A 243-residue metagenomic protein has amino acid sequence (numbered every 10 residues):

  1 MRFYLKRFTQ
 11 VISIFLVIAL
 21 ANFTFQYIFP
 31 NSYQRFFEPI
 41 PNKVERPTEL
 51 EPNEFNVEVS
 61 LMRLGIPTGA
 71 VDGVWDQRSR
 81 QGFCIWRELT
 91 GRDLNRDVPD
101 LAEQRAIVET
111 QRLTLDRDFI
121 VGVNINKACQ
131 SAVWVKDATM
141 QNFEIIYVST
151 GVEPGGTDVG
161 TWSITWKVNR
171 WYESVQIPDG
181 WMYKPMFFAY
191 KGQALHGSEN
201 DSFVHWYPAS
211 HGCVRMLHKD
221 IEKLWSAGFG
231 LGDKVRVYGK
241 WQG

Functional and structural regions predicted by a protein language model:
F3-F8, F15-A70: Acidic, Ser/Thr/Pro/Gly-enriched interdomain connector segments
F23, Y27-S32, G156-V159, W171-G243: Exported/periplasmic cell-wall-interacting domains
I40, R105-T114: Non-catalytic propeptide/linker segments at domain boundaries
E45-N56, M62-A106: Short acidic, glycine/serine/threonine-rich helix-capping segments at coil-helix boundaries
R46-N53, V71-R78, V123-N124, P154-G156 (+4 more regions): Extracytoplasmic/periplasmic, Sec-exported soluble proteins
E54, E58, R80, C84 (+6 more regions): Extracytoplasmic/secreted envelope proteins and their assembly/folding machinery, especially bacterial periplasmic
M62-P67, C84-R92, R112, D137 (+3 more regions): Sec-exported extracytoplasmic/periplasmic mature domains
L113-V204: Gly/Pro-biased beta-strand-loop elements
